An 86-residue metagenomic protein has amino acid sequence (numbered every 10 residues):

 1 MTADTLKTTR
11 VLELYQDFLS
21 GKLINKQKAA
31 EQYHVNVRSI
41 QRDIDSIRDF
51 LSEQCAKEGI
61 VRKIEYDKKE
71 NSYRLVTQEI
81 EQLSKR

Functional and structural regions predicted by a protein language model:
M1-R86: Short, basic/aromatic recognition patches that contact phosphate-bearing ligands
